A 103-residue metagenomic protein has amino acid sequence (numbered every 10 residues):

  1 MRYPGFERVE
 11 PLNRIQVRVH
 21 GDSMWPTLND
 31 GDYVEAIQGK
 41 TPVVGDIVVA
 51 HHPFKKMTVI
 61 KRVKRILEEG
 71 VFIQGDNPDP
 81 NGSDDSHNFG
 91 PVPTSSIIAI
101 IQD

Functional and structural regions predicted by a protein language model:
M1-D103: Extended hydrophobic leader/signal-anchor segments used for secretion and membrane insertion
